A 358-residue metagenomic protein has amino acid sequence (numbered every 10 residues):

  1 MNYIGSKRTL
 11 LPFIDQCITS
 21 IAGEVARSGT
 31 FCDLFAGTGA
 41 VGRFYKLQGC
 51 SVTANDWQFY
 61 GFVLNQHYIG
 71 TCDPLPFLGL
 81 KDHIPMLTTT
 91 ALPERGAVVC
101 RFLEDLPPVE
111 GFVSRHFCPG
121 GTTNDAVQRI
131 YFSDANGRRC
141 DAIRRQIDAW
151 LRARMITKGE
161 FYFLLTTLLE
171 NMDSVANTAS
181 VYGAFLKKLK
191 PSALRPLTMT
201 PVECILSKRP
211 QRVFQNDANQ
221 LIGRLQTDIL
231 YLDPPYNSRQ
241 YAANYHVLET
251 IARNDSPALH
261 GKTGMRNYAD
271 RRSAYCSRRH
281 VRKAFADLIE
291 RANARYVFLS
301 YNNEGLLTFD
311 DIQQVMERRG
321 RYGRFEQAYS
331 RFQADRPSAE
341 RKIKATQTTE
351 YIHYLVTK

Functional and structural regions predicted by a protein language model:
M1-L34, A40-Q48, F62-L64, T71 (+1 more regions): S-adenosyl-L-methionine
F31-Y45, A54-G61, N171, R224-N244 (+1 more regions): Conserved proline-anchored active-site loop of SAM-dependent methyltransferases that bridges a beta-strand
S51, Q58, F62-I205, S238 (+2 more regions): Class I S-adenosyl-L-methionine-dependent methyltransferase module
L75-I84, D233, R341-Y354: A polyampholytic, Gly/Pro-enriched intrinsically disordered region
Q215-Q220: Conserved SAM/SAH-binding loop
A274-G323, Q327: Conserved Class I SAM-dependent methyltransferase catalytic core
T308-K358: C-terminal catalytic and target-recognition region of SAM-dependent MTase-like enzymes, primarily methyltransferases
